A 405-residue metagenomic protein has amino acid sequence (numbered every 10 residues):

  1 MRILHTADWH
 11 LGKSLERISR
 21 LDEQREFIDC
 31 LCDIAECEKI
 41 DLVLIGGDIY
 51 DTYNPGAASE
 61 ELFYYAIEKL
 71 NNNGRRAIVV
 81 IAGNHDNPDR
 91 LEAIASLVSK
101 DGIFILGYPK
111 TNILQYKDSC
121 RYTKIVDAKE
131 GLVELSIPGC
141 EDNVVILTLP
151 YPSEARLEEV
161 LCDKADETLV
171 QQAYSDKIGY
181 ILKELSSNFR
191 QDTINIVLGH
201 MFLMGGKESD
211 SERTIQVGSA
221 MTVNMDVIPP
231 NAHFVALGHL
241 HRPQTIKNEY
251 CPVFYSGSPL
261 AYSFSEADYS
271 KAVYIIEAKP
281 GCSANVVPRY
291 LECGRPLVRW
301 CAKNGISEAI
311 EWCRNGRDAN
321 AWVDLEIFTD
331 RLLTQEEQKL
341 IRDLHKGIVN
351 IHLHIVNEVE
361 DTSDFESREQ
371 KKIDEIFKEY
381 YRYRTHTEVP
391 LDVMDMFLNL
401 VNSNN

Functional and structural regions predicted by a protein language model:
M1-R75, D89, D395, N399-N404: N-terminal active-site segment of His-dependent metallophosphoesterases
D8, I28, D48, F63 (+7 more regions): Divalent metal-coordination and catalytic microenvironments
A35-K39, G74, G139-E141, N188-D192 (+1 more regions): Glycine-rich phosphate-binding loop signature in dinucleotide/nucleotide-binding domains
C37, L42, A278-N405: Accessory, non-catalytic peripheral segments of nucleic-acid enzymes
D41-G47, I78-A82, I194-L198: Short beta-strand segments at enzyme active-site cores
P55, D86-Y250: His/Asp/Glu-rich metal-coordinating catalytic cores of metallo-dependent phosphodiesterases/hydrolases acting on
N72-N73, V227-N231, N248, G316-D318 (+1 more regions): Short, conserved loop/helix-junction motifs that constitute active-site signature segments in enzyme catalytic cores
K117-C140, C251-G316: Binuclear metal-dependent phosphoesterase catalytic core
